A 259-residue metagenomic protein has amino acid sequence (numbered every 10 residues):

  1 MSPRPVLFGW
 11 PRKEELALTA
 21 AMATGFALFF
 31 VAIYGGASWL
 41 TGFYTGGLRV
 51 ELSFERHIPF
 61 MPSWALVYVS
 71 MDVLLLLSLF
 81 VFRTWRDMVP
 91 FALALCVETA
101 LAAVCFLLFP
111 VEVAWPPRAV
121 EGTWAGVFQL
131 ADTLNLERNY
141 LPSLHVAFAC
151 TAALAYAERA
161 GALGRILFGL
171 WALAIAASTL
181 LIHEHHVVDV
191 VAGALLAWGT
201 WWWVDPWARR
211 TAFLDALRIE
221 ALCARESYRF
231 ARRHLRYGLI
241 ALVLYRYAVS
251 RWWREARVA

Functional and structural regions predicted by a protein language model:
M1-L74, R118-A119, F128, L239-A259: N-terminal transmembrane-helix/juxtamembrane module of multi-pass inner/ER membrane proteins
E14, L18-F26, V89-V97, G164-F168 (+1 more regions): Alpha-helical transmembrane segments of integral membrane proteins
V31-A32, T99-L107, L170-H183: Aromatic-anchored segments of alpha-helical transmembrane domains
T41-R56, F82-G164, V204-V258: Membrane-interface loops
A65-S78, L93-C96, F148: Hydrophobic alpha-helical transmembrane segments
Y68-D72, A149-A152, A192-A197: Hydrophobic core segments of transmembrane alpha-helices in multi-pass, intramembrane catalytic enzymes
L76-L77, A103-V104, A155, L173-A177 (+1 more regions): Alpha-helical transmembrane segments of multipass membrane proteins
V120, E137-L141, A174-W202: Interfacial helix-loop-helix junctions of multi-pass membrane proteins
